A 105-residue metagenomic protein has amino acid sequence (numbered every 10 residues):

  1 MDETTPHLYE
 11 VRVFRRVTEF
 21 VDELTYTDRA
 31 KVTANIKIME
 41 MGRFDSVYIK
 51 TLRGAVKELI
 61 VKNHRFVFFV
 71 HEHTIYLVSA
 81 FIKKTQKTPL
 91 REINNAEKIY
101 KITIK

Functional and structural regions predicted by a protein language model:
M1-N63, T74-I75, I82-K105: Basic, Lys/Arg-enriched alpha-helical interface segments
F69-L77: Active-site beta-strand-loop-beta-strand hairpin of nuclease catalytic cores that positions key catalytic residues
